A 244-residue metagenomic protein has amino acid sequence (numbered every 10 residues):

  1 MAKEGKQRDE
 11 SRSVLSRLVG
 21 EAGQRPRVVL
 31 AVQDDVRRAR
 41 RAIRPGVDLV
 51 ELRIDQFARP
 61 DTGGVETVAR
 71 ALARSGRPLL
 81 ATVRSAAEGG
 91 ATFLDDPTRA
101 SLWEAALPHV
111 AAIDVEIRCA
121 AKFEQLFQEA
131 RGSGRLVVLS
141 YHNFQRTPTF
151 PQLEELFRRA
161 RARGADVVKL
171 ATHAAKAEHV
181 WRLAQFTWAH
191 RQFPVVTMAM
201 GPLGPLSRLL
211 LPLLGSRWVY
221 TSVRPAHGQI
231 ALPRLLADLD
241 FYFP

Functional and structural regions predicted by a protein language model:
A2-R38, P244: N-terminal amphipathic alpha-helix/helix-capping segment at the start of soluble metabolic enzymes
D9-Q24, A69-R74, F127-G134, A184-R191 (+1 more regions): Surface-exposed amphipathic alpha-helices with a cationic face
A31, L49-P60, T82, T92 (+5 more regions): Catalytic beta/alpha-barrel core
A31-P45, L94-A105, T149-R159: Short, acidic/polar
G46-L49, L107-A112, E129-L139, R161-V167 (+2 more regions): Glycine-enriched alpha-helix->loop->beta-strand junction motifs that scaffold or abut catalytic
F57-L72, I117-G132, P148-P151, A175-W188 (+1 more regions): Active-site-adjacent beta->alpha loops and helix N-cap segments on the catalytic face of soluble alpha/beta enzymes
T62-H109: N-terminal active-site wall of soluble small-molecule enzyme domains
Q185-P244: C-terminal alpha-helical cap/extension of soluble enzyme domains
